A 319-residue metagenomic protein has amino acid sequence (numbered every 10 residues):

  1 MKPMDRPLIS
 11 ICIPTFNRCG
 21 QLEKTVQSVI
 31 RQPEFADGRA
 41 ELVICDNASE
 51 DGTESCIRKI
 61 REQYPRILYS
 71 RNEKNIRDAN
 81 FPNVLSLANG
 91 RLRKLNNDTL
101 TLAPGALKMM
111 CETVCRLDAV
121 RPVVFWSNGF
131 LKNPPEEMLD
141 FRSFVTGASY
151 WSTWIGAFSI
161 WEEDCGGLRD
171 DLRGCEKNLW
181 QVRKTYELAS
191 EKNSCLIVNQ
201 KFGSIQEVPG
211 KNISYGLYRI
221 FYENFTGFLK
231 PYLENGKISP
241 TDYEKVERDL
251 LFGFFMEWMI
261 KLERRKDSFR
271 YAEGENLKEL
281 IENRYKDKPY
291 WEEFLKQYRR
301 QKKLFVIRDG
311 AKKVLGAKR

Functional and structural regions predicted by a protein language model:
P7-S10, E41: Cell-envelope/extracellular polymer assembly enzymes that use nucleotide-activated donors
R18-P33: Short, well-formed alpha-helical segments that are part of the catalytic scaffolds of diverse glycosyltransferases
C45-S55, K74: A conserved acidic beta->alpha catalytic loop
N72-A88: Glycine-rich, basic loop-to-helix element that forms the pyrophosphate-binding segment of sugar-nucleotide handling
G90-T101: Short beta-strand-to-loop acidic/aromatic patch adjacent to the donor-nucleotide binding site
T101-M138: Conserved donor NDP-sugar-binding/catalytic core segment of glycosyltransferases
M138-I220: Conserved nucleotide-sugar donor-binding catalytic segment
I213-P240, K261-K288: Catalytic core of nucleotide-sugar-dependent glycosyltransferases
